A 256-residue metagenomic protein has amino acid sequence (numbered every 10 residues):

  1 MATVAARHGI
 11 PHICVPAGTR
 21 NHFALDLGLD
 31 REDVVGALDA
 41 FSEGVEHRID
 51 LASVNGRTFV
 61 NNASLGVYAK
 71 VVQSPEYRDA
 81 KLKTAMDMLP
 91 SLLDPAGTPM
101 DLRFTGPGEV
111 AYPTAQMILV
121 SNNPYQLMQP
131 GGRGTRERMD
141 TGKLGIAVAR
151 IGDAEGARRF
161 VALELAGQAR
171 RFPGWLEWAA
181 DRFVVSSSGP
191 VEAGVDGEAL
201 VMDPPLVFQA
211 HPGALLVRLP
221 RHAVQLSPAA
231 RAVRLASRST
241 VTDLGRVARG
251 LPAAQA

Functional and structural regions predicted by a protein language model:
M1: Conserved phosphate/oxyanion-binding catalytic-loop motifs
A6-M117: Catalytic core of DAGKc-family lipid kinases
E46, A96, Y112, D140-T141 (+2 more regions): A short, structural micro-pattern
R48-L51, P99-D101, A115, G134 (+3 more regions): Short, acidic/polar N-cap/turn motifs at the starts of alpha helices
R57-K70, Y112-N122, Q126-M128, G145-V148 (+3 more regions): Short hydrophobic-aromatic micro-motifs
Y77-M86, Q126-M128, G132-G156: Gly/Ser/Thr-rich active-site loops/lids in small-molecule metabolic enzymes that frequently grip phosphoryl groups
G97-K143: Oxyanion-binding "anion nests"
G106-P107, R138, V148-A256: ATP/nucleoside-binding phosphotransfer catalytic cores, i.e., glycine-rich phosphate-binding loops
